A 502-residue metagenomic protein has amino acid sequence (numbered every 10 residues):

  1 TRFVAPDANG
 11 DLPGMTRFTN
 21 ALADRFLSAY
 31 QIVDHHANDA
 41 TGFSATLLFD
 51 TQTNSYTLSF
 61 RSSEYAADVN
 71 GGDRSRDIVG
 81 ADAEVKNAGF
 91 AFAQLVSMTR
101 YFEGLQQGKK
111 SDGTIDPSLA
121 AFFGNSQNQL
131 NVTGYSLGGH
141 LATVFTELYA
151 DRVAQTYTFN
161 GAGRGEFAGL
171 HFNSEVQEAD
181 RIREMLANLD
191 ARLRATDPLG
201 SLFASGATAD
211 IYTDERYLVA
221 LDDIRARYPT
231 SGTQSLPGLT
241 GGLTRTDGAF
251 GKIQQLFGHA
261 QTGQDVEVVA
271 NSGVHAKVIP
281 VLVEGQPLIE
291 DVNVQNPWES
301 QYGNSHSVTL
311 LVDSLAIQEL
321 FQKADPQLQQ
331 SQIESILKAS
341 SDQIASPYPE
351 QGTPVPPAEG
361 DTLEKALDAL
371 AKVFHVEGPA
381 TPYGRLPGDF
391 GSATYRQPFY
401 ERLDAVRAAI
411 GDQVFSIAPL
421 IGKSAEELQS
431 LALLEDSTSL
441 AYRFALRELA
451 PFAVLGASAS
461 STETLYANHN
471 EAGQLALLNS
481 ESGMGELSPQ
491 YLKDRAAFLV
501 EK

Functional and structural regions predicted by a protein language model:
T1-R2: N-terminal accessory alpha/beta regions
P6-T133, L148-Q155, N160-N173: A conserved cap/lid and substrate-binding interface adjacent to the catalytic center of lipid-processing enzymes
Q52, Q107-K110, P117-F122, S126-Q129 (+1 more regions): Serine hydrolase/lipase
A93, S97-R100, H140, T362-K365 (+1 more regions): Extracytoplasmic/secreted proteins, especially bacterial periplasmic and envelope-associated proteins
G134-G138, A142: Gly/Ala-rich beta-loop-alpha elbow adjacent to hydrolase catalytic centers
